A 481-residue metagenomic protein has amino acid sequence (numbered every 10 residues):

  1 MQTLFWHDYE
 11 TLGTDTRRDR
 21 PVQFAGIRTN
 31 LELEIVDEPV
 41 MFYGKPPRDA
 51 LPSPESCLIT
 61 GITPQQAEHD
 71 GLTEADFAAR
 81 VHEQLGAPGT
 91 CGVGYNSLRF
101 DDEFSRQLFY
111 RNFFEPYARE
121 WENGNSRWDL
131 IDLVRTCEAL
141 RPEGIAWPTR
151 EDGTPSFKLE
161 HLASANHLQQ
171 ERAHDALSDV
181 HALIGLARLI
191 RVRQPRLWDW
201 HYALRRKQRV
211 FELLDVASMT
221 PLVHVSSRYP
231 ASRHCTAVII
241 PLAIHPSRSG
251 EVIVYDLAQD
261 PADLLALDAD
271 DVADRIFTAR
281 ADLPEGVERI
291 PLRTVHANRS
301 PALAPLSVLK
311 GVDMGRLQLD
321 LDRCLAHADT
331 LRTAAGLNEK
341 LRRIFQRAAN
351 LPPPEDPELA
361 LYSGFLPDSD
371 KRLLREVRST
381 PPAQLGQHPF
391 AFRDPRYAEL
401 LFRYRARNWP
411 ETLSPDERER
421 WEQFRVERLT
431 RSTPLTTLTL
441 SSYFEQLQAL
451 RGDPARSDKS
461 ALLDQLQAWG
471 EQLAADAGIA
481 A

Functional and structural regions predicted by a protein language model:
M1-F5: Extreme N-terminal starter segment of soluble prokaryotic enzymes
W6-D8, D256: Short hydrophobic beta-strand that contains or immediately precedes a catalytic carboxylate
E10-R17: Short acidic, Gly/Ser-rich segments with clustered Asp/Glu that frequently serve as metal-coordination loops in enzyme
D19-F24, R28-T29, E34-I62, E83-P195 (+2 more regions): Metal-dependent phosphoesterase core characteristic of DEDDh/y 3'-5' exonuclease domains
T60-R80, Q84: Metal-dependent phosphoesterase signature
A203-L283: Acidic catalytic cores of enzymes that act on phosphate-bearing nucleotides/polynucleotides
P246-E427: Long, charge-rich C-terminal accessory regions
Q423-A481: C-terminal non-catalytic accessory extensions
